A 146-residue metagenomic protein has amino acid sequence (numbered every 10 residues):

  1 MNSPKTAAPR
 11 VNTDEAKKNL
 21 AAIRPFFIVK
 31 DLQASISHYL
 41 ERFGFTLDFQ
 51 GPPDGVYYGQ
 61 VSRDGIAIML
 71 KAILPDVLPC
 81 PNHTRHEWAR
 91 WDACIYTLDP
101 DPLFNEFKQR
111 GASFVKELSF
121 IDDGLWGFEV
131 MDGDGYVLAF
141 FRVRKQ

Functional and structural regions predicted by a protein language model:
N2-F26, T46-Y96, F104-M131, R142-Q146: Vicinal oxygen chelate
S35-L40, F107, G135: Conserved active-site tyrosine of GNAT-family acetyltransferases
F43: Major-groove DNA-recognition helix of helix-turn-helix-type DNA-binding domains
V137-F140: Short glycine-/small-residue motifs
